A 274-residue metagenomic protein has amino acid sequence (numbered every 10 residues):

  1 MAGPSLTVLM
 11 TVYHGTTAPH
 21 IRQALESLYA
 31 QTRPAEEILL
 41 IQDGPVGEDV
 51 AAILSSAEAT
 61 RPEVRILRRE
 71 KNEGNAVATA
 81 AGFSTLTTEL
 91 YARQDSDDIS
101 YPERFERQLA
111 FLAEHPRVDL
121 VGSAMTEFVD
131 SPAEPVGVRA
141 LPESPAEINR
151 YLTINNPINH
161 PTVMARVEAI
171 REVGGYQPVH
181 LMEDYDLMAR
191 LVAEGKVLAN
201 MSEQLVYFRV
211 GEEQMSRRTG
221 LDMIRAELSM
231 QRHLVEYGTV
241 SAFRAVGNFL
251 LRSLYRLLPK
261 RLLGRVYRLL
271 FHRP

Functional and structural regions predicted by a protein language model:
G15-A30: Short, well-formed alpha-helical segments that are part of the catalytic scaffolds of diverse glycosyltransferases
Q42-A52, K71, D95: A conserved acidic beta->alpha catalytic loop
R69-L86, R107: Glycine-rich, basic loop-to-helix element that forms the pyrophosphate-binding segment of sugar-nucleotide handling
Y91: Short aromatic/hydrophobic "clamp" motif used to bind/position activated sugar donors
E103-V136: Conserved donor NDP-sugar-binding/catalytic core segment of glycosyltransferases
A124, V138-N156: Short, flexible, basic/aromatic active-site loop/helix in glycosyltransferases
L181-L187: Acidic donor-binding loop at a coil-to-helix junction in glycosyltransferase catalytic cores that engages
K196, Q204, F208-G211, R217-V240: Catalytic core of nucleotide-sugar-dependent glycosyltransferases
